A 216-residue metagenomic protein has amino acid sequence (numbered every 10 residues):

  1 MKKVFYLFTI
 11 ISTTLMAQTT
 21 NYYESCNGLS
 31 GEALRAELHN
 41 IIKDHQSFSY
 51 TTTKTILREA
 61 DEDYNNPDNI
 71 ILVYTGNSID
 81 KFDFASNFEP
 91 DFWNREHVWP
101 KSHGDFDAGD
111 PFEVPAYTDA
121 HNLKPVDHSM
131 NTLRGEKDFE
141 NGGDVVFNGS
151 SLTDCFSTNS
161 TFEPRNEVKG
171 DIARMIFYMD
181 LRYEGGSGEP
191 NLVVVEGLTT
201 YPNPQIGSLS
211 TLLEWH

Functional and structural regions predicted by a protein language model:
V4-T13: Sec-dependent N-terminal signal peptides
I11, H45-S49, D80, R134 (+2 more regions): Short secondary-structure junctions and interdomain/linker hinges
S12-M16, D107: Alpha-helical transmembrane segments and their juxtamembrane interfaces
A17-D80: N-terminal module-boundary/linker segments of secreted carbohydrate-active enzymes
N87-H216: Domain-level detector of nuclease and nuclease-like folds in predominantly extracellular/periplasmic contexts
